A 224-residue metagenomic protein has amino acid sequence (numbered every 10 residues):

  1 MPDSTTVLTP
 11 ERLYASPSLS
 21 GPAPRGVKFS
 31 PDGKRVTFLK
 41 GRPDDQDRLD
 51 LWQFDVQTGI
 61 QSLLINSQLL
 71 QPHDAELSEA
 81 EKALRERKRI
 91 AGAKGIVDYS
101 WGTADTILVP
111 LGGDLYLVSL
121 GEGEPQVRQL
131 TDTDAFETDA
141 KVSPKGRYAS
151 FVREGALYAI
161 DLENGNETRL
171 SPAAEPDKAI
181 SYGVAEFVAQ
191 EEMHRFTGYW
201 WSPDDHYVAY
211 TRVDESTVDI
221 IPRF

Functional and structural regions predicted by a protein language model:
M1-F224: Beta-propeller folds
